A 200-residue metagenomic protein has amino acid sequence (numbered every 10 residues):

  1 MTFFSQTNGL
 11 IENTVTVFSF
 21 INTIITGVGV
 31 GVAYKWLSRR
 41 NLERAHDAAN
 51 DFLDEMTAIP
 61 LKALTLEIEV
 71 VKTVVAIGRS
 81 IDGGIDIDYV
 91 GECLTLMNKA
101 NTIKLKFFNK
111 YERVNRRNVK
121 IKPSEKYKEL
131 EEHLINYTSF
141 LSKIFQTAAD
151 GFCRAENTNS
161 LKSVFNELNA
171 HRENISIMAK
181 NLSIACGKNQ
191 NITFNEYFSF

Functional and structural regions predicted by a protein language model:
M1-R40: Membrane-embedded hydrophobic alpha-helical segments
S5-N8, G31, G91, E125-K128 (+1 more regions): Generic alpha-helical secondary structure signal
G27-Y34, E69, T147, G151: Transmembrane helix-loop junctions and nearby membrane-interface residues
L37-I85: Amphipathic, membrane-active segments
D86, V90: Divalent-cation-assisted or electrostatically stabilized phosphate/pyrophosphate-binding catalytic cores
L94-F200: An amphipathic alpha-helical interaction surface
